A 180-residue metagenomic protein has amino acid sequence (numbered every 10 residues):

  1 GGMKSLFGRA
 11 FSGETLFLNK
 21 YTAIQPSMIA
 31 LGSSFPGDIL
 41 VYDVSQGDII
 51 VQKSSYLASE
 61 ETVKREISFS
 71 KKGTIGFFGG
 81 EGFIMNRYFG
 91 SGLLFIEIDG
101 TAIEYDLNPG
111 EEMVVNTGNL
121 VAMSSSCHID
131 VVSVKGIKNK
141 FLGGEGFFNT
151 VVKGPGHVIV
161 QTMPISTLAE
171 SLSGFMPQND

Functional and structural regions predicted by a protein language model:
G1-D180: Composition-driven recognition of glycine/serine/threonine/acidic- and proline-rich low-complexity segments and repeats
